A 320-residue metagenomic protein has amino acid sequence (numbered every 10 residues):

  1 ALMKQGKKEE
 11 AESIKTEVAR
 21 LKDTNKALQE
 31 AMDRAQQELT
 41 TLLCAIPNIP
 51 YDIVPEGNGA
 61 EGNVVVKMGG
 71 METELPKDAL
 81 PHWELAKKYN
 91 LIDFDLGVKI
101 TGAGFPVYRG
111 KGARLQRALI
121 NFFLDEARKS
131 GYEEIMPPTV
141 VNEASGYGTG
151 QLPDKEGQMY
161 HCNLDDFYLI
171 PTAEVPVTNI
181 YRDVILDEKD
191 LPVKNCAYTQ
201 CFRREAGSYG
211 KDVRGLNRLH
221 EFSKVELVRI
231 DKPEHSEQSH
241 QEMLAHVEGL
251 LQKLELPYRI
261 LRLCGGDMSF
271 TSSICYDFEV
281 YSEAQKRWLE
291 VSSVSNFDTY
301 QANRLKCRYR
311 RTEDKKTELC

Functional and structural regions predicted by a protein language model:
A1-T73, L91, D95: N-terminal alpha-helical targeting/anchoring segments
M68-C320: TRNA-recognition modules of translation machinery and tRNA-sensing kinases, especially anticodon-binding
